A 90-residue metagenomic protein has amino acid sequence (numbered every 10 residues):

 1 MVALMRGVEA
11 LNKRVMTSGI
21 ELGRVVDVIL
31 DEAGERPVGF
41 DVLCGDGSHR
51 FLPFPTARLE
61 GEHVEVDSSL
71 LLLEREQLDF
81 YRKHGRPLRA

Functional and structural regions predicted by a protein language model:
M1-A90: Peripheral interaction segments used for macromolecular assembly
